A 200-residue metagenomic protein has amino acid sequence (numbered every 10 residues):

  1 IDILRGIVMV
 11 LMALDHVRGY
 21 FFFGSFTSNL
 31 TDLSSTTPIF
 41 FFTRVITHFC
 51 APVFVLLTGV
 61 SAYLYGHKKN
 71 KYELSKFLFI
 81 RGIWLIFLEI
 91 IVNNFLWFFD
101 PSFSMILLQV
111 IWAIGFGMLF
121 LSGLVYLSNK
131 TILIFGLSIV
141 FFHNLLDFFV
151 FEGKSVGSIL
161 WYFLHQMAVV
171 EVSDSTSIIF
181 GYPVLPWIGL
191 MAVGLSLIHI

Functional and structural regions predicted by a protein language model:
I1-L4: N-terminal membrane topogenic signal
I7, L11, D15-G19, F23-I106 (+3 more regions): Membrane helical hairpin/interfacial module
F40-P52, F99-W112, F151-M191: Interfacial loop-to-helix transition and helix-capping segments at the boundaries of transmembrane helices
W112-L119, H143-L146, G189-V193: Membrane-embedded alpha-helical core segments of multi-pass
L124-I132: Membrane-helix interface "capping/anchor" motifs
I132-N144: Central hydrophobic cores of alpha-helical transmembrane segments in multi-pass integral membrane proteins
F141-G153: Aromatic-rich transmembrane-lumenal/periplasmic boundary elements in polytopic membrane proteins
I198-I200: Conserved small/polar residues in nucleotide/adenosyl-binding loops
